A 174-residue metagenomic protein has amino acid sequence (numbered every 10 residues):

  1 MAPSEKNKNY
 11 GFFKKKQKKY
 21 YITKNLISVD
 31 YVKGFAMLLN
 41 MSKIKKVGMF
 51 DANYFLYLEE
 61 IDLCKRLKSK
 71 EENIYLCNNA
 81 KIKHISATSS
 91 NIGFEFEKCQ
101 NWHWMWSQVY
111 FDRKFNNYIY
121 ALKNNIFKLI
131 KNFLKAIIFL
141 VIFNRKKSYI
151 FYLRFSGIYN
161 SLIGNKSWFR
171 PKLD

Functional and structural regions predicted by a protein language model:
M1-D30: Short, flexible, basic/aromatic active-site loop/helix in glycosyltransferases
N7, K45-K46, Y118: Short helix-loop capping/hinge motifs at secondary-structure junctions, enriched in acidic/polar residues
F12-F13, I142, L162, W168: Short, aromatic- and cysteine-enriched interfacial helices/patches that mediate contacts at lipid membranes
I22-N25, D30-K81: A short, conserved alpha-helix in the catalytic core of glycosyltransferases
L58-D62, W102-W106, S156: A structural signal for well-ordered alpha-helical segments within the folded catalytic domains of diverse enzymes
K65, K70-I150: Active-site-adjacent helix/loop segment of glycosyltransferases that harbors family-specific signature motifs
K147-D174: Membrane-interface aromatic/basic loop that binds lipid-linked glycans or pyrophosphate carriers, typified by
